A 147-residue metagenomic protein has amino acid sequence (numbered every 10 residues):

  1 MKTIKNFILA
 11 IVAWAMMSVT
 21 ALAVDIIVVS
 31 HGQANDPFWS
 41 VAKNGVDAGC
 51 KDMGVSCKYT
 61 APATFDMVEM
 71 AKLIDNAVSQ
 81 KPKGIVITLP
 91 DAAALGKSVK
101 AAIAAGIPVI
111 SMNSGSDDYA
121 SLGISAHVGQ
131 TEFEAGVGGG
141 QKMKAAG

Functional and structural regions predicted by a protein language model:
M1-I11: Bacterial N-terminal signal peptides that target proteins for export
A10, H31-G32, S121-A126: General secondary-structure propensity
W14-A23: Sec/Tat signal peptide C-region and signal peptidase I cleavage site
D25-G45, G49-M53, C57-I74, Q80 (+1 more regions): Extracytoplasmic "Venus flytrap"
K43, D47-C50, A71-I74, L95-V99 (+3 more regions): Extracytoplasmic/secreted envelope proteins and their assembly/folding machinery, especially bacterial periplasmic
S56, A92-E134, K142: Flexible loop/hinge segments that line or gate small-molecule binding clefts
V68, K83, I107-S111: Short, glycine-/small- and polar/acidic-enriched structural segments that line small-molecule recognition paths
S79, M143-G147: Glycine-rich phosphate/diphosphate-binding loops that line cofactor/substrate pockets in enzymes
